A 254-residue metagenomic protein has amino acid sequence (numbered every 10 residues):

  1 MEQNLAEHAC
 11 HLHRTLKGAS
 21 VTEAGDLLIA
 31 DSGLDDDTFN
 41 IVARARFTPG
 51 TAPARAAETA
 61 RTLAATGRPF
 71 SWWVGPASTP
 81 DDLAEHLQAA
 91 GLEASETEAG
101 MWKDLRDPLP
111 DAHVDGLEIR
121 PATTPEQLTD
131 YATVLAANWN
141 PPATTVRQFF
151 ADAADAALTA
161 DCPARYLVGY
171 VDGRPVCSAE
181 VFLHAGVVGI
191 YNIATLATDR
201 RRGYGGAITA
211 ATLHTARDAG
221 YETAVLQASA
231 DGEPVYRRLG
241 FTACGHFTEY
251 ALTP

Functional and structural regions predicted by a protein language model:
M1-A65, T79: N-terminal charged segments
S20-G25, P76, D82-E93, P163-C177: Conserved beta-hairpin
P49-Q127, L226-A228, Y250-L252: Acyl-donor-binding surface of acyltransferase catalytic domains
P53-A60, Y191-A197, R201-H214, D218 (+1 more regions): Conserved acetyl-CoA-binding loop-helix of GNAT-fold acetyltransferases
T66, V134-T145: Helix-loop element at the rim of GNAT/NAT acetyltransferase active sites that forms part of the acceptor-substrate
L87, Y236, F241: Conserved active-site tyrosine of GNAT-family acetyltransferases
T124-N138: A short, well-structured alpha-helix characteristic of acyl/acetyltransferase catalytic modules
V146-T198: A conserved beta-strand-loop-helix scaffold within acyl/acetyltransferase catalytic domains
